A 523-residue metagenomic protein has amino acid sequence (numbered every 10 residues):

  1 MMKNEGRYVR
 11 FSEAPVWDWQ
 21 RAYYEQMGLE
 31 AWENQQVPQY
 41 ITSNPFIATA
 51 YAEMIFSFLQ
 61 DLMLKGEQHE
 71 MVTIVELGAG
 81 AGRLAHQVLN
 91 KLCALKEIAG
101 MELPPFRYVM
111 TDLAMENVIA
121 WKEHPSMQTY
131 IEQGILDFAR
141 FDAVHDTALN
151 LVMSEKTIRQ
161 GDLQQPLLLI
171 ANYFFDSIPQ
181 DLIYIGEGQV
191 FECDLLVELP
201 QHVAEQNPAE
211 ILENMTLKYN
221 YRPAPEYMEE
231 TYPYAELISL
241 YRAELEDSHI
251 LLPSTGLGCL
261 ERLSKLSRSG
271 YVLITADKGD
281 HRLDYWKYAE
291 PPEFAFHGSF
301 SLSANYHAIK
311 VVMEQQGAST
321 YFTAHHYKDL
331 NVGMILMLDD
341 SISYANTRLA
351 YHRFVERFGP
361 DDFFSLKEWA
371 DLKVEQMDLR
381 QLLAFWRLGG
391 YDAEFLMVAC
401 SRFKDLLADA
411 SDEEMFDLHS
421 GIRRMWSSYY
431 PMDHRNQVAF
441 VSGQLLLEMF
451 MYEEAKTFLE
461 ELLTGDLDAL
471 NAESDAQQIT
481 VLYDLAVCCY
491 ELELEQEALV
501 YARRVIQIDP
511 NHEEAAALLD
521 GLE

Functional and structural regions predicted by a protein language model:
M1-M71, E76, R83-H86, N90 (+3 more regions): N-terminal charged/capping segments associated with class I S-adenosyl-L-methionine
G100, P105-D112: Conserved SAM-binding motif I beta-strand of class I
V118-G161, Y227, T231-Y234: S-adenosyl-L-methionine
M153-E187, L245-G258, L273: A short SAM/SAH-binding and catalytic strip from SAM-dependent methyltransferases
L168-E229, F294-G298: A mobile, often basic/glycine-rich helix-loop segment that functions as the active-site lid/recognition loop
A243-T480, V487, E491: Rossmann-like AdoMet/SAM-dependent catalytic core
L467-Q477, Q507-D520: Boundary/linker segments of alpha-helical solenoid repeat arrays
